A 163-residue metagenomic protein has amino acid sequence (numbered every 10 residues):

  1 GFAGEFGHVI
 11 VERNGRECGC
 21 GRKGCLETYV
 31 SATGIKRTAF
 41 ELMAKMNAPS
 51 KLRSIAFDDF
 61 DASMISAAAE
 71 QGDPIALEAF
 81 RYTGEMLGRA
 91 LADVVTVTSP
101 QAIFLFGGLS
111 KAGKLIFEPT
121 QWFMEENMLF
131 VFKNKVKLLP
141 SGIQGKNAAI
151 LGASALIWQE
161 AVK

Functional and structural regions predicted by a protein language model:
G1-F2, I116: Conserved catalytic-core motifs of eukaryotic protein kinase domains, centered on the activation segment
F2-V11: Short, intrinsically disordered, charge-biased short linear motifs at domain edges
I10-E17, R22-K163: ATP-binding/phosphotransfer module of carbohydrate and carboxylate kinases, centering on a glycine-rich
